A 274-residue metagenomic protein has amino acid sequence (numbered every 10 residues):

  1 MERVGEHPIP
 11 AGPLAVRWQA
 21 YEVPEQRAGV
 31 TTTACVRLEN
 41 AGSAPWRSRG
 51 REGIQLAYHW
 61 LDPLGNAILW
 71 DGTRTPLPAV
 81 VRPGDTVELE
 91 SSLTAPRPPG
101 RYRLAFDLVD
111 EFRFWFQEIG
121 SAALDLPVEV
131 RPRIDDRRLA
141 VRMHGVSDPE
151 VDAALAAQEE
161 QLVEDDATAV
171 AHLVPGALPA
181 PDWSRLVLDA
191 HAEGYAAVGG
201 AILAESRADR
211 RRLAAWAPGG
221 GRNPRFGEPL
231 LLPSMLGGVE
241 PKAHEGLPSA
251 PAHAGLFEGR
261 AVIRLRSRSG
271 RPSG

Functional and structural regions predicted by a protein language model:
E2-R27, D125: Low-complexity, acidic Ser/Thr/Pro/Gly-rich terminal tails and inter-domain linkers that flank the onset of structured
A15-W18, A57-L77, V87, G120: Short beta-strand and strand-turn-strand segments in soluble, beta-rich domains
A41-A67, D107-V109: Short acidic, flexible loop segments centered on an aromatic residue
S92-G100: Short, surface-exposed loop/turn segments at beta-strand-coil junctions that are enriched for proline with nearby
R131-Q158: N-proximal low-complexity "stem/linker" segments adjacent to membrane-targeting elements
D165-A180: Short beta-strand-to-loop acidic/aromatic patch adjacent to the donor-nucleotide binding site
P181-L213: Conserved donor NDP-sugar-binding/catalytic core segment of glycosyltransferases
A201-S206, R211-G246: Short, flexible, basic/aromatic active-site loop/helix in glycosyltransferases
